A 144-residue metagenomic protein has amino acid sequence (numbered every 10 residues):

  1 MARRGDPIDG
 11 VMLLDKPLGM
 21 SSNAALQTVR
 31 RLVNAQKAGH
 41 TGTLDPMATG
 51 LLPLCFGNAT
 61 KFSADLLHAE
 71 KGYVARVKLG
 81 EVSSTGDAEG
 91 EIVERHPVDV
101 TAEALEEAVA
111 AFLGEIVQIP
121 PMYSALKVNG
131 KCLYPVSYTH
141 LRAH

Functional and structural regions predicted by a protein language model:
M1-R142: Catalytic/RNA-binding core of pseudouridine synthases
